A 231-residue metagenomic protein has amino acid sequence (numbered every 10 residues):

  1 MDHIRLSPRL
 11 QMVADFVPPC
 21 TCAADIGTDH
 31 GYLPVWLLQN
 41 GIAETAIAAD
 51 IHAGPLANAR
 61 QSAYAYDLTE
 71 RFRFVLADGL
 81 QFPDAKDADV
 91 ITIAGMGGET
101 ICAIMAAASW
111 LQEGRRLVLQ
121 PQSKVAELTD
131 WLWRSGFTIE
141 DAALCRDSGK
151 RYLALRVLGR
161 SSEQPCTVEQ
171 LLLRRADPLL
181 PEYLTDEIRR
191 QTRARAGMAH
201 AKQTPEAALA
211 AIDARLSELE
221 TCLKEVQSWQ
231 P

Functional and structural regions predicted by a protein language model:
M1-C20, V35: S-adenosyl-L-methionine
D2-L6, D84-D87, E99-P231: Class I S-adenosyl-L-methionine
C20-D29: Conserved class I S-adenosyl-L-methionine
H30-A43: Conserved SAM-binding loop of SAM-dependent methyltransferases across substrates and taxa, primarily the Class I
T45-D50: Conserved SAM-binding motif I beta-strand of class I
H52-G54: Conserved SAM/SAH-binding beta-strand->alpha-helix loop
A57-A85: S-adenosyl-L-methionine
A88-G95: Short SAM/SAH-binding signature in class I
